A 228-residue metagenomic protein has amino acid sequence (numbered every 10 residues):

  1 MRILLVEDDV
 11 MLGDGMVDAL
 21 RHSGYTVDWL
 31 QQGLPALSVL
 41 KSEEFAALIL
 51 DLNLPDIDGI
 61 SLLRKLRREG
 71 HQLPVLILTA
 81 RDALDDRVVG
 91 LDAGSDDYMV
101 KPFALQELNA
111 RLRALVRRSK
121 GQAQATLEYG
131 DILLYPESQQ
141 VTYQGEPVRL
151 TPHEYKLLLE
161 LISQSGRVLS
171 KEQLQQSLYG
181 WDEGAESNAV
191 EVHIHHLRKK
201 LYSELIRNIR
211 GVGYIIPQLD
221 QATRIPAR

Functional and structural regions predicted by a protein language model:
M1-Q122: N-terminal/domain-start alpha-helical segments
R2, A110-V168, L219-R228: Short, Lys/Arg-enriched segments at the junction into DNA-binding effector domains of transcriptional regulators
G24, N109-L112, P136, L178 (+1 more regions): Short amphipathic alpha-helical/adjacent loop interface patches that line ligand and macromolecule-binding sites
E43, Q106, G130-I132, E137 (+3 more regions): Structural detector for helix-capping/boundary residues
L84, I215, T223: Flexible, glycine-rich phosphate/dinucleotide-binding loops and adjacent beta-alpha linkers at cofactor/substrate
Q140-L205, R210-V212, P217-Q218: Positively charged, aromatic-enriched patches within helix-turn-helix-type DNA-binding elements, predominantly
